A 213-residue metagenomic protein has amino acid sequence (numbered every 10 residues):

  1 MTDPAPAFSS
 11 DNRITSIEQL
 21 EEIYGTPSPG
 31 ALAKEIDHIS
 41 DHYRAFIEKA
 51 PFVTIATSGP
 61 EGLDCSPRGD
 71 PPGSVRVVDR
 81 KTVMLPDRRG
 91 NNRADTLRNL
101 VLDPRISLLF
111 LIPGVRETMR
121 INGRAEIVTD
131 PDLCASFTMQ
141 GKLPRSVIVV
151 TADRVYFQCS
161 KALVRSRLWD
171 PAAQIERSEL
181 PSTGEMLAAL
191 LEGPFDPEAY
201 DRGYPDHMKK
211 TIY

Functional and structural regions predicted by a protein language model:
M1-Y213: Binding-site signature for planar aromatic cofactors or substrates
